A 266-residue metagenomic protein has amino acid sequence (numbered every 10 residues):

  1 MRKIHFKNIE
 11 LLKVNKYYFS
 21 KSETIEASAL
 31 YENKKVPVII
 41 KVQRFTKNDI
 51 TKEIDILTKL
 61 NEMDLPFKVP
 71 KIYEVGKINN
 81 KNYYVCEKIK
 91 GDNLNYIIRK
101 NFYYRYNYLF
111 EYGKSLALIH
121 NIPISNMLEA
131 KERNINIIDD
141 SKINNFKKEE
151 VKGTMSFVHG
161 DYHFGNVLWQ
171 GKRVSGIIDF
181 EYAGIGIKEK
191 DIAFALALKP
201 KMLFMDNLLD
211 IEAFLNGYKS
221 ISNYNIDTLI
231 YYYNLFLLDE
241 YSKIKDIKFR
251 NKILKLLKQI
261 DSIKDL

Functional and structural regions predicted by a protein language model:
K21-T51: ATP-binding glycine-rich loop module of kinase domains
K71-N82: Short beta-strand micro-motifs within the conserved protein kinase catalytic domain, predominantly in the N-lobe
N80-N93: Conserved short submotifs of the Hanks-type protein kinase catalytic core that shape the nucleotide-binding pocket
Y84, K114-S156, Y241: Active-site catalytic-loop/activation-segment of kinase and kinase-like phosphoryl-transfer enzymes
D92-A130: Conserved kinase catalytic-core helix
F110, F194-L266: Helix-rich C-terminal or lid/interface subdomains of diverse kinases
M155-F157, Q170-E212: Active-site Asp-x-Gly
F157-H159, F164: Catalytic-loop of the protein kinase fold
